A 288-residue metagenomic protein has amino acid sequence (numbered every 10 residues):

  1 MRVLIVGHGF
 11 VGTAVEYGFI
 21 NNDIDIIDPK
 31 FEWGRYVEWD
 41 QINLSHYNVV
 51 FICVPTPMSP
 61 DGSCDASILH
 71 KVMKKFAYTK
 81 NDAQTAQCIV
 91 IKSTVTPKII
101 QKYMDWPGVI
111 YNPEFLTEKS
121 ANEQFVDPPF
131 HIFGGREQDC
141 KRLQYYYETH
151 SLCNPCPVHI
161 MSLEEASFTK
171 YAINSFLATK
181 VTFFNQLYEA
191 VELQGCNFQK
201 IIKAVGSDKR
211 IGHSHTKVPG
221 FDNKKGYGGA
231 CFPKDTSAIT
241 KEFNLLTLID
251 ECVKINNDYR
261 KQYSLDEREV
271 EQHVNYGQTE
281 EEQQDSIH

Functional and structural regions predicted by a protein language model:
M1-S45: NAD(P)+-binding Rossmann beta1-loop-alpha1 motif at the extreme N-terminus of oxidoreductases
V3-E16, N256, Y263, E267-H288: Glycine-rich adenosine-cofactor-binding loop
Y17-N21, K74, Y78, D105 (+1 more regions): Short, well-ordered alpha-helices that flank and scaffold nucleotide-derived cofactor binding pockets
V37-Q84, C88: Rossmann-like NAD(P)-binding element
V54, A83, C88-S167, I239: Rossmann-fold dinucleotide-binding core
N122-P129, I173-S175, L265-E269: Short, surface-exposed amphipathic charged segments that create phosphate/polyanion-binding patches used for binding
F133, E137, I173, L177 (+2 more regions): Short-chain dehydrogenase/reductase
S167, T179-V274: Interdomain hinge/lid region at the active-site interface of Rossmann-like NAD(P)-dependent oxidoreductases
